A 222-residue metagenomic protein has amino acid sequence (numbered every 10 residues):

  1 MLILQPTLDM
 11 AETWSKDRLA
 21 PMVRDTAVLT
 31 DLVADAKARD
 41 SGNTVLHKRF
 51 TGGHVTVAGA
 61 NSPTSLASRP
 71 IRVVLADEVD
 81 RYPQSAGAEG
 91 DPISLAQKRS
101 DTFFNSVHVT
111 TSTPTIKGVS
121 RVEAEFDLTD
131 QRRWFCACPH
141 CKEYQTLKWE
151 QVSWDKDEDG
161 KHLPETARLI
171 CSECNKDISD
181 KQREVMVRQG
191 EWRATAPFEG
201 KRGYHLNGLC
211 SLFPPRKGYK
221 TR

Functional and structural regions predicted by a protein language model:
M1-R222: Phosphate/NTP-binding elements of NTP-utilizing enzymes
